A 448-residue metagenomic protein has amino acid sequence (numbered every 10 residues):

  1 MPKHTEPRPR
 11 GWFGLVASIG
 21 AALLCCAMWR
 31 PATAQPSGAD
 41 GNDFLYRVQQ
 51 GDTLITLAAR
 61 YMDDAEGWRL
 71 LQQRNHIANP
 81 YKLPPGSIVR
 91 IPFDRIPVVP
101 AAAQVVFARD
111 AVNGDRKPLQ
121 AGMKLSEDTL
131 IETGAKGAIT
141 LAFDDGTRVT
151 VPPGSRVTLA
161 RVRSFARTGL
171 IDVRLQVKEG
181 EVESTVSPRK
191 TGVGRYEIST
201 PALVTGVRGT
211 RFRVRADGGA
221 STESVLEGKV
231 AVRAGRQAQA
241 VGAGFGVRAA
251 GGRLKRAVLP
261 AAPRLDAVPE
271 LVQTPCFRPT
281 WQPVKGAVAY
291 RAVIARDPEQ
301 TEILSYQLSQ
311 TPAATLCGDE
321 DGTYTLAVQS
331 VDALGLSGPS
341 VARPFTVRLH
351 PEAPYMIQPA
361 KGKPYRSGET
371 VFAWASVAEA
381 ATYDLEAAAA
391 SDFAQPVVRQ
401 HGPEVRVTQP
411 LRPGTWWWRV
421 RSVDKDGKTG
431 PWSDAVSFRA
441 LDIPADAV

Functional and structural regions predicted by a protein language model:
Q35-D40, D63-P100: Extracellular LysM carbohydrate-binding repeats and other cell-envelope/extracellular binding modules
P36-M62: Primarily a LysM-type cell-wall glycan-binding module
P85-P275, A445-A447: Flexible, surface-exposed loop/linker segments and immediately adjacent secondary-structure boundaries
F277-G286, T370-A380: Conserved aromatic anchor
L304-Q310, V397-P403: Short beta-strand segments within Ig-like beta-sandwich modules, predominantly Fibronectin type-III
L316-T323, T408-W416: Surface-exposed, short loops/turns at beta-strand junctions within beta-sandwich domains
L334-V347, K425-A440: Extracellular fibronectin type III
